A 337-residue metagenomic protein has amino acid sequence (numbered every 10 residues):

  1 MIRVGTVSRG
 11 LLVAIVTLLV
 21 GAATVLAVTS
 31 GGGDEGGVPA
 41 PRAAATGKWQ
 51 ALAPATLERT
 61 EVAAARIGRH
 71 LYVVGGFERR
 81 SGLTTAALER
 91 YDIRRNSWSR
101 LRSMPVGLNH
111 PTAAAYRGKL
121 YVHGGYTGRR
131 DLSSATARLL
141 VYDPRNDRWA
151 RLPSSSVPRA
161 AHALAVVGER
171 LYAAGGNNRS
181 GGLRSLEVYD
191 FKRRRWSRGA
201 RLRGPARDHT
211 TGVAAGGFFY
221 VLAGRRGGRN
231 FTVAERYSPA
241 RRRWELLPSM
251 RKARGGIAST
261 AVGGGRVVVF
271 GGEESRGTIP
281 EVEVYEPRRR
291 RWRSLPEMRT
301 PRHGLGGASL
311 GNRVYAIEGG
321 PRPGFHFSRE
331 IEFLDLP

Functional and structural regions predicted by a protein language model:
M1-V16: N-terminal export and membrane-targeting signals
G10-A14, G21-S30, D34-P337: Kelch-like beta-propeller repeat domains
